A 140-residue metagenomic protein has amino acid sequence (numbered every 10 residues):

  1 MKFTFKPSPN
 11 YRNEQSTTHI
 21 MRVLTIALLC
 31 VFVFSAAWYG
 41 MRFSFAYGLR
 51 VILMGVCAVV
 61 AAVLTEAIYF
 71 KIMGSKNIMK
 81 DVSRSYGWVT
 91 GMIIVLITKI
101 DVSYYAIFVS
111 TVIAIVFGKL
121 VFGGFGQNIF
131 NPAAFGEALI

Functional and structural regions predicted by a protein language model:
M1-A67: N-terminal signal-anchor module of multipass membrane proteins
K6-Y11, V63-N77, I115-G126: C-terminal ends of transmembrane helices
E14-I20, F70-S83, T98-V102: Short, amphipathic, aromatic/basic-enriched membrane-interface segments that mark the entry/exit of transmembrane
T25, G48-V60, D81, S85-Y86 (+3 more regions): Generic, well-ordered alpha-helical segments
W38-R42, Y69-F70, V121-F122, I140: Generic secondary-structure signature for well-ordered alpha-helical cores
R42-I52, K71-V82, Q127-I129: Interfacial helix-loop-helix linkers and transmembrane-helix boundary segments in multi-pass membrane proteins
G55-S75, D81-M92: A glycine-rich, acidic short-motif signal
Y86-G87, M92-I140: Membrane-interface helix-loop-helix junctions at boundaries between adjacent transmembrane segments
